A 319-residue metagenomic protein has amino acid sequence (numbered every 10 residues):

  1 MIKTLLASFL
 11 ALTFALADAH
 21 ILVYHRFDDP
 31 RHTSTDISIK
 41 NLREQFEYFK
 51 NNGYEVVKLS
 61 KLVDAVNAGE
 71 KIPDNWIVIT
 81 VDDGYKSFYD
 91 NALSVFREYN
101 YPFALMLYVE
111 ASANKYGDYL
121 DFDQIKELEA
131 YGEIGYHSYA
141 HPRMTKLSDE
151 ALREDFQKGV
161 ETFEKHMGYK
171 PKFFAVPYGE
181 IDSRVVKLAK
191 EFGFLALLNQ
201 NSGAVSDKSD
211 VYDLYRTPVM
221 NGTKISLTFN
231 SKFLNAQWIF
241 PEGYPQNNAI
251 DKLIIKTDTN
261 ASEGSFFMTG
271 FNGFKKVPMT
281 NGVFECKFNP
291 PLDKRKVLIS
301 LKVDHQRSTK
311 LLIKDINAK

Functional and structural regions predicted by a protein language model:
M1-N75, S94-A104, V109-L120, V219-K319: Terminal accessory/targeting
T13, G203-S206: A general structural signal for short secondary-structure junctions and capping/turn motifs
H20-D36, E55, I72-I77, Y85-S87 (+3 more regions): Metal-dependent polysaccharide deacetylase catalytic core of the NodB/CE4 family, i.e., the active-site-bearing domain
D64, R143-M144, V205-D207, G222: A short acidic, often aromatic-flanked loop/helix-cap motif at beta-alpha or helix-coil junctions that lines enzyme
F194-G203: Acidic, His- and aromatic-enriched active-site or binding-groove loops in soluble protein domains that engage sugars
G203, Y212-V219: Extended amphipathic alpha-helical segments with heptad-repeat/coiled-coil character used for oligomerization, fusion
